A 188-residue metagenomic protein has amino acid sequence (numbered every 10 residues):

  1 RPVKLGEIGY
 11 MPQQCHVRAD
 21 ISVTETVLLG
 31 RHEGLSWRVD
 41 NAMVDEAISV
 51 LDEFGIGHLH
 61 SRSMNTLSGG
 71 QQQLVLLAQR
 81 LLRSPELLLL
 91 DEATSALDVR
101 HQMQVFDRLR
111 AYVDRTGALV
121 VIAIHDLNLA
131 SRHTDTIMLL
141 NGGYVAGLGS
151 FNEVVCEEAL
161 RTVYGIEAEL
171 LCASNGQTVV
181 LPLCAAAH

Functional and structural regions predicted by a protein language model:
R1-G9, Q14, D20-I21, S36-N41: ABC ATPase NBD coupling module
L28, A42-L59, L76: Conserved ABC ATPase "signature" region
S63-L67, Q71: Conserved ABC ATPase signature
L88-E92: Catalytic Walker B motif of ABC-type/P-loop ATPase nucleotide-binding domains
M103-R115: Helical segment within the ABC ATPase nucleotide-binding domain
M138, G142-E153: Conserved switch/coupling elements of ABC/ABC-like ATPase nucleotide-binding domains
R161-H188: ABC ATPase nucleotide-binding domains
